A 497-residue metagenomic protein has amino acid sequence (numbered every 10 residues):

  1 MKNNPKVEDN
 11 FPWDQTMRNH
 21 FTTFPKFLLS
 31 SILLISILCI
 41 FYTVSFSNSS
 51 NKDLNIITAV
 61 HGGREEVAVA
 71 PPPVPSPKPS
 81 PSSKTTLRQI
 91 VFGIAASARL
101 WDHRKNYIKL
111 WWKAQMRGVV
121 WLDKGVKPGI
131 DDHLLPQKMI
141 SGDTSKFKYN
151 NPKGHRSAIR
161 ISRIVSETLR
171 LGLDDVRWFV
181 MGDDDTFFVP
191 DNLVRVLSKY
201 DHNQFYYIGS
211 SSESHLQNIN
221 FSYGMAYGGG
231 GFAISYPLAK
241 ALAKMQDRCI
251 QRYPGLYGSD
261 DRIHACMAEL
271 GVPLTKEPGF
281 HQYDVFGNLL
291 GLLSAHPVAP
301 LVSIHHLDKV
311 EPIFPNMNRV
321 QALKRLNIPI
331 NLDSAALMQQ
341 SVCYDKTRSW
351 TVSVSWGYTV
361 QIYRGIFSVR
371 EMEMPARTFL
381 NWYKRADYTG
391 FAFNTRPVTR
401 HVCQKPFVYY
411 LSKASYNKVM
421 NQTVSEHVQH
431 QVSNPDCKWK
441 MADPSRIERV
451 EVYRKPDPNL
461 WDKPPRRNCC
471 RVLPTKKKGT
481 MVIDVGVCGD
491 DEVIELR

Functional and structural regions predicted by a protein language model:
K2-P71: N-terminal signal-anchor transmembrane helix specifying type II single-pass membrane topology of secretory-pathway
N3, K26-V44, I57-V60, G255 (+2 more regions): C-terminal catalytic/acceptor-binding lobe
K84-L87, Y107-G118: Short, acidic, metal-binding catalytic loop of nucleotide-sugar glycosyltransferases
W121-R177, D191: Active-site-proximal specificity loops/subdomain of glycosyltransferases
D175-D185: Short beta-strand-to-loop acidic/aromatic patch adjacent to the donor-nucleotide binding site
W178, I219-A233: A recurrent flexible, glycine/aromatic-enriched loop bordering the glycosyltransferase active site that acts as
F188-I219: Conserved donor-nucleotide/metal-binding helix-loop-beta segment in metal-dependent transferases, i.e., the alpha-helix
V189-P190, Y227-Q246: Conserved nucleotide-sugar donor-binding and metal-coordinating catalytic region shared by glycosyltransferases
